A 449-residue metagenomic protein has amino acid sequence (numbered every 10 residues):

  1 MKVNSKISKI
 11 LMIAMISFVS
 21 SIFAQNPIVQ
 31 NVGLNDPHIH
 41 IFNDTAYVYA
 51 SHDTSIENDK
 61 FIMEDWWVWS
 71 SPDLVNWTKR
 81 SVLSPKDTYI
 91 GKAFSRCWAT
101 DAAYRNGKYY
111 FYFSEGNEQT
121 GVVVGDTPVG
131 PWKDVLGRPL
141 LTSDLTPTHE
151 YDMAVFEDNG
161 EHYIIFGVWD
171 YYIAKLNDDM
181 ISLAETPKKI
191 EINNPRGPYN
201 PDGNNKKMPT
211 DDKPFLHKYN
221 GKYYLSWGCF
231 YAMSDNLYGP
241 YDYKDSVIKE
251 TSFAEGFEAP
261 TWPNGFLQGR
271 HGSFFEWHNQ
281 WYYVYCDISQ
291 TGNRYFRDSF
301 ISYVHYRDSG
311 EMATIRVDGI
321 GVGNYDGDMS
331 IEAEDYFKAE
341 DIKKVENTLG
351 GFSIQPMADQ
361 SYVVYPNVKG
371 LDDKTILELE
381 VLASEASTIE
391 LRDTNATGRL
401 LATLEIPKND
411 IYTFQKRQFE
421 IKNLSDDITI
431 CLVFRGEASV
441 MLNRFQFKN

Functional and structural regions predicted by a protein language model:
M1-M12: Bacterial N-terminal signal peptides that target proteins for export
I10-S21: Bacterial N-terminal signal peptides
F23-N449: Carbohydrate-active catalytic/glycan-binding domains of CAZyme proteins, especially the secreted or lumenal ectodomains
